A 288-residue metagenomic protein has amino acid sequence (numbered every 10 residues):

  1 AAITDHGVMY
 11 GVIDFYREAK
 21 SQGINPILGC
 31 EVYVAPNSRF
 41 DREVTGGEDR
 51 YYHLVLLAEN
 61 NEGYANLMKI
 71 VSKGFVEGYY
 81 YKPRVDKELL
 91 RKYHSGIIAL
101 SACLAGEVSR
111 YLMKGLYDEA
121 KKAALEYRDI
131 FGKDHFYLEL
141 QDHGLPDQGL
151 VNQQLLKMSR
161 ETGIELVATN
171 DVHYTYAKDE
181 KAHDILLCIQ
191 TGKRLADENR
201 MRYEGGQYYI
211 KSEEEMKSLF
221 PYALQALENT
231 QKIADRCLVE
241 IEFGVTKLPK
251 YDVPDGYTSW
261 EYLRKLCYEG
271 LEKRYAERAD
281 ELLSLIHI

Functional and structural regions predicted by a protein language model:
A1-I286: Phosphodiester-processing cores and adjacent nucleic acid-binding clamps
